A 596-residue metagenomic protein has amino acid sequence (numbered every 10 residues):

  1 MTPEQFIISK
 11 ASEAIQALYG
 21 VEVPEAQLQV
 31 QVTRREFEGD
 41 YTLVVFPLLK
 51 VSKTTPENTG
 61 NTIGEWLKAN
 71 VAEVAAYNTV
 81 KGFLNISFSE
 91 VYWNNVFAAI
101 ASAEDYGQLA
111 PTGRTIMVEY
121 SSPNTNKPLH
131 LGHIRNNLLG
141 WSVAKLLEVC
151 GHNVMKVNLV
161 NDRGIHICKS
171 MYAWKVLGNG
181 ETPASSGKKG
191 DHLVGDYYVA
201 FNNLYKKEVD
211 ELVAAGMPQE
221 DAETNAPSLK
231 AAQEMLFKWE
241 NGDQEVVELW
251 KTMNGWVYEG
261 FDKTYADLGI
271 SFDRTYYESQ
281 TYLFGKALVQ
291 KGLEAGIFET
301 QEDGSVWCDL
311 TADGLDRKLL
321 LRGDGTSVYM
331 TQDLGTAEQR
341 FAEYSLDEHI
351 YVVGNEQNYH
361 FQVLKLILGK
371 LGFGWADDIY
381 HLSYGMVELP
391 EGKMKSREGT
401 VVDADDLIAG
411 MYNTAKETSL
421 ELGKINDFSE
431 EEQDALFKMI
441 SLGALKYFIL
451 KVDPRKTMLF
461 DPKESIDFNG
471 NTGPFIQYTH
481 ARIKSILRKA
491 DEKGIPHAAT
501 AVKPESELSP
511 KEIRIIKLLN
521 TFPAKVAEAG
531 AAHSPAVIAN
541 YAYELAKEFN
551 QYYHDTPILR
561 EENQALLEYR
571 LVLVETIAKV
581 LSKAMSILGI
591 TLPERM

Functional and structural regions predicted by a protein language model:
M1-N94, A110-M596: Non-catalytic interaction-recognition regions
N95-I100: Short, charged, solvent-exposed linker or helix-capping segments at domain edges/interfaces that act as flexible hinges
A101-A110: Flexible, low-complexity linker/hinge segments
